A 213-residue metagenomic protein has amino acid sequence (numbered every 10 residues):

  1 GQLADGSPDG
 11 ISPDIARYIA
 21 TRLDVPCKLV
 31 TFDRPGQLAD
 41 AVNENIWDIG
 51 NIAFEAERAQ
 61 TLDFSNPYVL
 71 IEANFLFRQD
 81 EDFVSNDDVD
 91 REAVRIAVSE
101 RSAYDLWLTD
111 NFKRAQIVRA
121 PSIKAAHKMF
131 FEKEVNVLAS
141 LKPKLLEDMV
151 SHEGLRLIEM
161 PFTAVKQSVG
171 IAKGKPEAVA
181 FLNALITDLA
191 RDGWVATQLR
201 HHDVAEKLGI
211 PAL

Functional and structural regions predicted by a protein language model:
G1, D9, D87-S102, Q116: Short loop->beta-strand "edge-of-pocket" segments that line small-molecule binding or catalytic clefts across diverse
G1-A53, Q60, R119, L189: Extracytoplasmic small-molecule ligand-binding "clamshell" domains of the periplasmic binding protein/Venus flytrap
I19, A41-N43, V89, M129-F131 (+2 more regions): Hydrophobic residues within well-ordered alpha-helices
V30-P35, N45-E57, Q79, E100-S102 (+3 more regions): Beta->alpha turn/N-cap motifs
G36, I52-T61, F131-T163: A ligand-binding cleft/hinge motif common to bilobed small-molecule-binding domains
N66-Y68, F77-I96: Flexible hinge/capping segments at coil-to-helix
V69-D80, K142, L146-T187, A205-L213: Periplasmic-binding protein-like
A103-A120, L157, T187-L213: Ligand-binding clefts/hinges and TM-proximal coupling segments of bilobed small-molecule sensing domains
